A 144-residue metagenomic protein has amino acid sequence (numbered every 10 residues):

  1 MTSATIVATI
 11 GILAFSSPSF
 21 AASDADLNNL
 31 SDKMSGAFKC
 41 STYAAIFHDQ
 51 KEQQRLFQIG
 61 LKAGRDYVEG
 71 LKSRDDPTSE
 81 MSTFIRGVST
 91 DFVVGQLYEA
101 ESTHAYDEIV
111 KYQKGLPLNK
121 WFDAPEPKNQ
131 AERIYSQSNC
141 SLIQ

Functional and structural regions predicted by a protein language model:
I6-S16: Bacterial N-terminal signal peptides
F15-D24: Sec/Tat signal peptide C-region and signal peptidase I cleavage site
S31-M34: Start-of-helix signal in alpha-solenoid helical-repeat scaffolds, especially tetratricopeptide repeats
H48-L56: Structural helix-adjacent loops and short alpha-helical linkers that scaffold large soluble proteins
G64-Q144: Compact alpha-helical subdomains of small soluble proteins
